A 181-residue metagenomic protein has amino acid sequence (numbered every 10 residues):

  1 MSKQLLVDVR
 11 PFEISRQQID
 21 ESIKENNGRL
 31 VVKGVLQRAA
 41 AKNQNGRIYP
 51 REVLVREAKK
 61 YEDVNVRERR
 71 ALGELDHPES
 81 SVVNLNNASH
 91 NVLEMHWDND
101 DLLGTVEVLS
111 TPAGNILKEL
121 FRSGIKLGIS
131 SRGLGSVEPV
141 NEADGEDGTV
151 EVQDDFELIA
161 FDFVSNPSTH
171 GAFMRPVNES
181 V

Functional and structural regions predicted by a protein language model:
M1-N65: Polar/acidic, low-complexity leader/linker segments enriched in S/T/G and N/D
D8-R16, S22-K24, R29-G34, A71-L72 (+2 more regions): Residue microenvironments linked to proteolytic maturation and disulfide-stabilized extracellular modules
R38-A40, E57, R70, N87 (+1 more regions): Residue-level detector of intrinsically disordered, flexible termini and proteolytic processing junctions
R38-G46, P78-N84, A113-N115: Short, surface-exposed beta-strand/loop "edge" segments at domain boundaries and coil↔beta transitions
V53-R67, S89-M95, L120-F121: A broad, low-specificity signal for short, low-complexity segments enriched in glycine/proline and polar/charged
R56-K59, H77-S80, G104, G145-D147: Short secondary-structure boundary micro-motifs
E62-V83, I129: Short conserved beta-strand and strand-loop elements enriched in small hydrophobics with frequent Asp/Gly
